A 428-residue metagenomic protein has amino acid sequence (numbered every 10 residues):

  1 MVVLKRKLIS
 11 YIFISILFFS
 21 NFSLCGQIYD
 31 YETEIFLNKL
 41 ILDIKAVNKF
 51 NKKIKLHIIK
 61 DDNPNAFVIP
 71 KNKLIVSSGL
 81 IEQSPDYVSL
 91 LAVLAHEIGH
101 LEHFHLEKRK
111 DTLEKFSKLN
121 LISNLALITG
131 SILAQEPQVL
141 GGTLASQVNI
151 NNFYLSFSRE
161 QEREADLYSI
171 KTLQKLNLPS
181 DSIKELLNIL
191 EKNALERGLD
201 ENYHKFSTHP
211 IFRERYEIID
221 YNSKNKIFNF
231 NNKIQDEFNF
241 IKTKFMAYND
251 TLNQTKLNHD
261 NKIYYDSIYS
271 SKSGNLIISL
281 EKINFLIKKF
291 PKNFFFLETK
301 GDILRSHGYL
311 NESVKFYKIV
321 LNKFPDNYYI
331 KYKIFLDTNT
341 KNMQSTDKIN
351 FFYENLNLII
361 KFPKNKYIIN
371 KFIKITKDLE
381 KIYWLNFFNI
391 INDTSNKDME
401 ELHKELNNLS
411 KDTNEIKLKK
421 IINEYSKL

Functional and structural regions predicted by a protein language model:
Q27-Y29, I35, K55-L56, F153 (+5 more regions): Extracytoplasmic and endomembrane cell-envelope/extracellular-matrix remodeling and assembly machinery
I58-N72: Catalytic zinc-binding patch centered on the HExxH motif and its immediate surroundings that defines zinc-dependent
I75-A92: Short pre-active-site segment immediately N-terminal to the catalytic Zn-binding motif
V88, I98-K115, L133: Catalytic Zn2+-binding segment of zinc metalloproteases
K118-L133, G141-F153: Membrane-active amphipathic alpha-helices enriched in small hydrophobic residues
S273, H307, K341-S345, D378-E380 (+1 more regions): Structural motif corresponding to the intra-repeat A-B loop/turn of tetratricopeptide repeats
Y383-W384, F388-L428: Terminal, low-structured helical/coil segments at or just beyond the last alpha-helical repeat
